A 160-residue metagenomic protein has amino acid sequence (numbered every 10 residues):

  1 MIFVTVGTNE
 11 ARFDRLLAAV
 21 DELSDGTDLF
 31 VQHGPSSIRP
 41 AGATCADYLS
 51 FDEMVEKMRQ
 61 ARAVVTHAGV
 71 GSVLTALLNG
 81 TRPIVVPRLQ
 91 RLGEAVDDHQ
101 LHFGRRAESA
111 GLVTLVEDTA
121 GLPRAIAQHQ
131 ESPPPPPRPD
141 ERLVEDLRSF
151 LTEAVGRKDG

Functional and structural regions predicted by a protein language model:
M1-Q60, L101: Donor-nucleotide binding loops and adjacent catalytic segments primarily of GT-B fold Leloir glycosyltransferases
A11, L49-R59, H67, E94-D98 (+4 more regions): Residues at secondary-structure transition points
D28, Q60-V64, G111-V113: Short active-site oxyanion
C45-Y48, V113-L122: Short acidic-hydrophobic, aromatic-tinged amphipathic segments that line or gate anion-handling sites
M54-E94: A donor-sugar binding/catalytic signature common to diverse glycosyltransferases and related nucleotide-sugar
R82-E117: Catalytic binding pocket for nucleotide-activated donors in carbohydrate/polymer assembly enzymes
R124, Q128-G160: C-terminal amphipathic helix plus adjacent low-complexity, charged tail appended to glycosyltransferase catalytic
